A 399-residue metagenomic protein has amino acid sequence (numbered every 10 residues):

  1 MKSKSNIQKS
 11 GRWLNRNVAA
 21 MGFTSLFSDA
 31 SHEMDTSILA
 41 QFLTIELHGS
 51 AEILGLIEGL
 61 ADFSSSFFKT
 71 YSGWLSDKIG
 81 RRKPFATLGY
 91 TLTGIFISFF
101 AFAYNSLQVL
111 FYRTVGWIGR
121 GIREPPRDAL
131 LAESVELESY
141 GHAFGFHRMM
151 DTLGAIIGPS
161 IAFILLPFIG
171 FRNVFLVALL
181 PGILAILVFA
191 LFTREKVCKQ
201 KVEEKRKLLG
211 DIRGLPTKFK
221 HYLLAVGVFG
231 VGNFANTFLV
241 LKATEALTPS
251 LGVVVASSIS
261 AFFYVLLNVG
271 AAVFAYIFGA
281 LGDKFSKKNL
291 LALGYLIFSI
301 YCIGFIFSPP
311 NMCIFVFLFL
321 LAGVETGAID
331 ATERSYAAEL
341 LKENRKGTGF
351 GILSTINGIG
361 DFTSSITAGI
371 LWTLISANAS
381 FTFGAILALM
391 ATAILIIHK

Functional and structural regions predicted by a protein language model:
K2-N15, E195-A225: Juxtamembrane intracellular "pre-TM" segments in multi-pass secondary transporters
Q8-F63, H221-S250: Helix-loop boundary and gating motifs at the non-cytosolic
D62-T70, A155-I156, N268-Y276, G358-F362: Residue-level signature of mid-helix packing/kink "hotspots" within the transmembrane helices of 12-pass Major
F68-G80, L166, F274-S286, W372: Helix-to-loop junctions at the C-terminal end of transmembrane segments in multipass secondary transporters
P84-S98, L179, N289-G304, A385: Structural signature of the two symmetry-related core transmembrane helices
A101-R113, F307-L318: Helix-loop junctions at membrane interfaces in 12-TM secondary transporters
I122-V135, A328-L341: Intracellular juxtamembrane helix-capping segments at the cytosolic ends of symmetry-related transmembrane helices
L179-Q200, A391-K399: C-terminal membrane-cytosol helix-exit motif in multi-pass small-molecule transporters
